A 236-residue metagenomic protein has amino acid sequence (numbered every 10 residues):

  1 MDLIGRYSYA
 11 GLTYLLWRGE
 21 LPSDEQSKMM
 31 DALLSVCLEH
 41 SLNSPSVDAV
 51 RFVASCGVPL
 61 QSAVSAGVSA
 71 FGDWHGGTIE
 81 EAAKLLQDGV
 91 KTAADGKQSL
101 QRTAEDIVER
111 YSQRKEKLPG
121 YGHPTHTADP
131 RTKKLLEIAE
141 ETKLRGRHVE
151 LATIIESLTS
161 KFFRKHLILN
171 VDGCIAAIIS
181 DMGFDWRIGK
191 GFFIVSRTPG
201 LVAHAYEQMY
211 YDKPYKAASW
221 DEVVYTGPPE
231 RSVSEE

Functional and structural regions predicted by a protein language model:
M1-E236: Non-transmembrane, aqueous-exposed alpha-helical and coiled segments at domain scale
